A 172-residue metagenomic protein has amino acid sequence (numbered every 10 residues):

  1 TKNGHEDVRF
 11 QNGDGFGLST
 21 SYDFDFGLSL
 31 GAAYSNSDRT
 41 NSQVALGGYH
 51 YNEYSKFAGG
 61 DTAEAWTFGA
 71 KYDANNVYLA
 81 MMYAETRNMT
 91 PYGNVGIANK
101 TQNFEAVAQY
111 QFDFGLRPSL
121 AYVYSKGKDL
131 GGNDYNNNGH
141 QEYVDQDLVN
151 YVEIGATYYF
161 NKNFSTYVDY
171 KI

Functional and structural regions predicted by a protein language model:
T1, E105, Q109, Y167-V168: Generic low-polarity alpha-helical segments
T1-D23: Aromatic- and glycine-enriched pocket-lining scaffold segments that form the walls of small-molecule binding clefts
G17-I154: Detector for outer-membrane/organellar transmembrane beta-barrel domains, recognizing the amphipathic beta-strand
Y158-F160: Outer-membrane beta-barrel "beta-signal"
K162-I172: Predominantly the C-terminal beta-signal and adjacent terminal strand-loop region of outer-membrane beta-barrel
